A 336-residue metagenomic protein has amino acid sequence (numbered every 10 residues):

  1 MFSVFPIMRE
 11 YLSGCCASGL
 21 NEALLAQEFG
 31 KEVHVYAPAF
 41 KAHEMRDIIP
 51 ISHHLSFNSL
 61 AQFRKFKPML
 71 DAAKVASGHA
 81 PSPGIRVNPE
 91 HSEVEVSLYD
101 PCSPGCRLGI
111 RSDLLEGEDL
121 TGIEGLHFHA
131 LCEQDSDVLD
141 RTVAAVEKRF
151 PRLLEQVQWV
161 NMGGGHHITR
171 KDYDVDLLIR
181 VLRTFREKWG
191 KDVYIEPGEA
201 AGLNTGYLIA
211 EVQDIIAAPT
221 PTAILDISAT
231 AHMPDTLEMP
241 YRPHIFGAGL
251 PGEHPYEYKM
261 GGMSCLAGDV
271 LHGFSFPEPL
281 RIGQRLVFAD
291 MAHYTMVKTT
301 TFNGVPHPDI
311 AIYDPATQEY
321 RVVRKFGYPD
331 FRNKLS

Functional and structural regions predicted by a protein language model:
M1-W159, K171-Y173, V181: Active-site-proximal beta-alpha core segment in soluble small-molecule metabolic enzymes
V4-P6, S136-R141, T169-I179, N204-D214 (+1 more regions): Short glycine/threonine-rich loop-to-helix capping motif typified by GTGT followed within a few residues by an Asp-Pro
Q27, D47-I49, V75-H79, E118-L120 (+7 more regions): Solvent-exposed alpha-helices and their adjacent loops that cap or buttress functional pockets in soluble metabolic
S82, R107, I123, N161-G163 (+3 more regions): Short glycine/serine/threonine-biased micro-segments
A130-L131, V160-T169, P197-A200: Glycine-rich beta-strand-to-loop/alpha-helix junction loops that act as flexible
I179-R186: Glycine-rich and small/hydrophobic secondary-structure elements
V181, D192-S336: Charged (often Lys/Glu-rich) extended helix/loop segments that serve as interaction or gating elements
